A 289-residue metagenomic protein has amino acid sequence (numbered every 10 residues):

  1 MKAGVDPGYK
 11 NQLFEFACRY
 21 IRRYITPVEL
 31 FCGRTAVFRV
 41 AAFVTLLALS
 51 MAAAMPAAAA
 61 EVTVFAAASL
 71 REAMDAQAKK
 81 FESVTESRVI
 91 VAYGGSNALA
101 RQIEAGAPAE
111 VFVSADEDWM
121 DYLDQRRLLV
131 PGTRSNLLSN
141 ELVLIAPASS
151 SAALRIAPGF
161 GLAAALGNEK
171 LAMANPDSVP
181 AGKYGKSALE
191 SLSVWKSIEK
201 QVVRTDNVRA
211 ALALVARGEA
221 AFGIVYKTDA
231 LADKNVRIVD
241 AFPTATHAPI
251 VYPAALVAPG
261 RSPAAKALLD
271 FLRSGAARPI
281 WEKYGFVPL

Functional and structural regions predicted by a protein language model:
D6-N11, Y20, Y24: Intrinsic-disorder-associated, low-complexity terminal segments enriched in Asp/Asn/His/Tyr and depleted of Lys/Arg
R34, F38-V40: Positively charged n-region of N-terminal signal peptides that target proteins for export
A41-A52: Bacterial N-terminal signal peptides
A58-A107, F112-E117, D121-L289: Exported/periplasmic ABC-transporter solute-binding proteins
